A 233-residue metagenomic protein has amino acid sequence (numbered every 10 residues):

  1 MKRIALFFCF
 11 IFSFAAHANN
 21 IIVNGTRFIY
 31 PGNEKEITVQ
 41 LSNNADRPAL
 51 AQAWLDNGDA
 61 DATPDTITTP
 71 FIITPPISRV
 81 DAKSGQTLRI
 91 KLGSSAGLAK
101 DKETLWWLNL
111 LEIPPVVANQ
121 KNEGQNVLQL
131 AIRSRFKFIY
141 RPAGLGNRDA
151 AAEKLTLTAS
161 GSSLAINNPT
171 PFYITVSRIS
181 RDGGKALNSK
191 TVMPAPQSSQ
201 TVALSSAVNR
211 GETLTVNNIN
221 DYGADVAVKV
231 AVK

Functional and structural regions predicted by a protein language model:
M1-I4: Positively charged n-region of N-terminal signal peptides that target proteins for export
S13-A15: N-terminal signal peptide c-region/cleavage motif recognized by signal peptidases
A18-S42, N147-A159, T191: Beta-sheet-dominated interaction scaffolds and their linkers
L41-A45, L164-T170: Asparagine-centered strand-capping/turn motif at beta-strand->loop junctions
R47-L55, N167, I174-I179: Short, hydrophobic/aromatic beta-strand segments
N57-I67, V176-S180: Short, basic/aromatic beta-hairpin or loop at an interaction surface
T63-A96, G184-G211: Intrinsically disordered, low-complexity Pro/Gly/Ser/Thr-rich segments with frequent PxxP/GP/PP motifs and embedded
S94-L145, D149, G211-K233: Terminal connector regions
